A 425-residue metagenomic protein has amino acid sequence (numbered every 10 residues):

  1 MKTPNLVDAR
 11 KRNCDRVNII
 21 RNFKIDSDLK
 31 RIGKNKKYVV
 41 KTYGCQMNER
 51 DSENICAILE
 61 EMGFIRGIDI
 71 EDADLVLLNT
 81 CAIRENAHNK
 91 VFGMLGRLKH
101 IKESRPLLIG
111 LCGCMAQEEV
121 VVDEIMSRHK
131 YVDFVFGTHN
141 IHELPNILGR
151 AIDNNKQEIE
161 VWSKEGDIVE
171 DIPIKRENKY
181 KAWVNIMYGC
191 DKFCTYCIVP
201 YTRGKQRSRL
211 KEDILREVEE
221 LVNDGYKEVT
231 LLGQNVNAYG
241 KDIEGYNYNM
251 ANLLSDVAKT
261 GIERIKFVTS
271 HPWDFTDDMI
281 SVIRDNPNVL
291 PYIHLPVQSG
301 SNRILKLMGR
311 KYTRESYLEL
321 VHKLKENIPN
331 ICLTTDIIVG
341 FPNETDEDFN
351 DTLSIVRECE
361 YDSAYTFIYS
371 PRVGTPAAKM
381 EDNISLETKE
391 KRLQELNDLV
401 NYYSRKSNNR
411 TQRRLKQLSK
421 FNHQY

Functional and structural regions predicted by a protein language model:
M1-Y239, E315-E326, N350, S354-E358 (+3 more regions): Proteins enriched for Cys/Gly/acidic motifs involved in redox and nucleic-acid/cofactor modification
P106-L111, E118-V120, N223-F349, R357: Conserved SAM/AdoMet-binding glycine-rich loop
I338-F341, Q412-K416: A glycine-rich phosphate-binding loop feature that marks nucleotide/adenosyl-phosphate handling sites
A378-E381: Anionic-ligand binding region
